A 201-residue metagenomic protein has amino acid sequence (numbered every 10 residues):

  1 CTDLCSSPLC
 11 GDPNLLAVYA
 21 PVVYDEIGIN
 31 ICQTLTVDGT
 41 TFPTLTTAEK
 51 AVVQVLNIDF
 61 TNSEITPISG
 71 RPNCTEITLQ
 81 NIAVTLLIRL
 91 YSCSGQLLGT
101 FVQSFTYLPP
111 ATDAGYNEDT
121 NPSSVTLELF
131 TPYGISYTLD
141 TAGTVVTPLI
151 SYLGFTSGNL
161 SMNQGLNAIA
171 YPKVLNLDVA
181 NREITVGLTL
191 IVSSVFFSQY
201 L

Functional and structural regions predicted by a protein language model:
C1-L201: Viral structural modules
